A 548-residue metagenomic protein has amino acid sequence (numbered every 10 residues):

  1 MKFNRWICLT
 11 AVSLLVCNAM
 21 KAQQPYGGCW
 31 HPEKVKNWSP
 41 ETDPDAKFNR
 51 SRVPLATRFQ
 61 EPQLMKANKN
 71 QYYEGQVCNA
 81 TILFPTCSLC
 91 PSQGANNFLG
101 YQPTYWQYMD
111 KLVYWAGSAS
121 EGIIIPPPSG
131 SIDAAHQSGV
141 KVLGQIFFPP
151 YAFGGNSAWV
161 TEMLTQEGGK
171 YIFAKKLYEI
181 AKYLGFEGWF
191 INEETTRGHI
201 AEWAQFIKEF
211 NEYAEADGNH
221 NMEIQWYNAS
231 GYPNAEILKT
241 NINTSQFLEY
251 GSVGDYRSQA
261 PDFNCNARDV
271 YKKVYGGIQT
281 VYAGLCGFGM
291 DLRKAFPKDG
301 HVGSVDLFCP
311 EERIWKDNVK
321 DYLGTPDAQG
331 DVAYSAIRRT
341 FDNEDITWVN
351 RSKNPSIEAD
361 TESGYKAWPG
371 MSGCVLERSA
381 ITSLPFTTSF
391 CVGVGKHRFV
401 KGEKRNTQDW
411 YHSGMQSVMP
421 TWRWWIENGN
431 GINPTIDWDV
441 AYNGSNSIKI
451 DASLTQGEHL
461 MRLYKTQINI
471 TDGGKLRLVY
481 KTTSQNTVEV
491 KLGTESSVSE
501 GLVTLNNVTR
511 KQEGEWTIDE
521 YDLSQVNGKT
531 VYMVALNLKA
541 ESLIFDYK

Functional and structural regions predicted by a protein language model:
M1-Q23: Bacterial Sec-dependent N-terminal signal peptides
Q23-W106, A216: N-terminal module-boundary/linker segments of secreted carbohydrate-active enzymes
Q24-R50, V281-I432: Substrate-binding cleft of secreted/luminal carbohydrate-active enzymes
N70-N266: Chitinase-like catalytic core of GlcNAc-active glycosidases
N192-S352: Substrate-binding surface in catalytic domains of secreted glycosidases
G414-M415, I448, L460-V488, D519-Y521 (+1 more regions): Extra-cytoplasmic beta-strand recognition segments
I432-L460: Short carbohydrate-recognition loop motifs
S497-T530, K539-A540: Extracellular carbohydrate recognition and processing domains and analogous Trp-centered ligand-binding platforms
